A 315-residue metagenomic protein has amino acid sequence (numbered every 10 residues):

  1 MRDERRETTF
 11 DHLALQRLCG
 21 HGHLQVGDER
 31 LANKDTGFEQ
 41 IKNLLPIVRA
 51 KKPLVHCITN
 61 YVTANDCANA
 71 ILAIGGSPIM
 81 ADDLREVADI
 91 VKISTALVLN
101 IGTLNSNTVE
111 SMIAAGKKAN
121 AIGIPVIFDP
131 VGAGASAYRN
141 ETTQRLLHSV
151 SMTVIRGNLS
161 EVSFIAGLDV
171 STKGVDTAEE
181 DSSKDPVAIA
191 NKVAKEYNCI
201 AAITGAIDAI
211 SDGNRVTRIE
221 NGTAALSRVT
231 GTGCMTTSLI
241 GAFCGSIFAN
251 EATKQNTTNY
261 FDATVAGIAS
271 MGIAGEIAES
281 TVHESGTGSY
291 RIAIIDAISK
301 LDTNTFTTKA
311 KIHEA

Functional and structural regions predicted by a protein language model:
R2-M80: Glycine-rich phosphate/adenosyl-contacting loop at the front of the ribokinase-like
N33-P46, C199-N221: Acidic-glycine-rich active-site phosphate/pyrophosphate-binding loop
T36-E39, Q255, I273-A315: Charged C-terminal helix
A70, I74-I122: Active-site cofactor/substrate anionic-group-binding motifs, chiefly glycine- and Lys/Arg-rich phosphate-binding loops
G116-H148, V154: Glycine/small-residue-rich loop that forms an oxyanion/phosphate-binding "nest" at active or ligand-binding sites
R139-V216: Conserved phosphate/ATP/ADP-binding segment of small-molecule kinases
F164, T230-K254, N259-A269: Short, small-residue alpha-helix embedded
I219-G231: Short pre-catalytic strand/loop immediately N-terminal to key active-site residues, enriched for Gly-Thr
